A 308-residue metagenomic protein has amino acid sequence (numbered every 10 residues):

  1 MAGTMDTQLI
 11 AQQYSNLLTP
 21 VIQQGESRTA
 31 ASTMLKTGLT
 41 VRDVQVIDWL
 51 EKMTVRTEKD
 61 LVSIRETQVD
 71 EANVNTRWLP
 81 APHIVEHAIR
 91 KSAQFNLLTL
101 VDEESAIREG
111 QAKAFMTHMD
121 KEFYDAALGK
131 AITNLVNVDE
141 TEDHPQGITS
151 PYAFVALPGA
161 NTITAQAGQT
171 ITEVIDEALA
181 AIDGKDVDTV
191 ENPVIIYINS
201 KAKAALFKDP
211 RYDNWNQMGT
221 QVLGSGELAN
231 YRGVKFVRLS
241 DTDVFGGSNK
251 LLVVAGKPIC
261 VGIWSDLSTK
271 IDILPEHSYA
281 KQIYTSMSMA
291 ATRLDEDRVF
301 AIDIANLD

Functional and structural regions predicted by a protein language model:
A2-K52, N75-P80, D143-Q169, K208-D308: Sequence/fold signature of self-assembling virion shell proteins
E26, M119, F123, L135 (+3 more regions): Residue-level signal for secondary-structure boundary elements
Q45-N75: N-terminal low-complexity, intrinsically disordered segments
V55-T57, M119, A204, A291-R293: Residue-level signal for secondary-structure boundary sites
T76, A81-E103, E173-D209: Structured, hydrophobic secondary-structure cores that serve as assembly/anchoring elements
F95-A181, D303-D308: Alpha-helical scaffold segments that mediate packing/assembly in large oligomeric complexes
K130-E142, N161, T189-E191, I196-K208 (+2 more regions): Internal, well-folded beta-alpha domain core
